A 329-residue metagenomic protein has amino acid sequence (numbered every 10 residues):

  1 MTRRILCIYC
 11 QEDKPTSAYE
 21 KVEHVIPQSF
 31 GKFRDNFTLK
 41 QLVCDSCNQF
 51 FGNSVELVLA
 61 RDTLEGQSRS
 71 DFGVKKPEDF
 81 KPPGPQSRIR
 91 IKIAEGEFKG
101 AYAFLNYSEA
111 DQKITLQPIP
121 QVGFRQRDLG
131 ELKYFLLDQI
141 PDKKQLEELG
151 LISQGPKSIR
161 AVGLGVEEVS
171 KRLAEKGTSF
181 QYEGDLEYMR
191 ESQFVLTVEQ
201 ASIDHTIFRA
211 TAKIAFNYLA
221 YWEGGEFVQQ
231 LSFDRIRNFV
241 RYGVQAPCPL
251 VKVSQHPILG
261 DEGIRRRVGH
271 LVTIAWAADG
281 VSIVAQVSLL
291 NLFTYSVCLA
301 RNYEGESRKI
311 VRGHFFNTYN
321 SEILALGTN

Functional and structural regions predicted by a protein language model:
R4-L6, Y19, Q41: Residues immediately within or flanking Cys/His clusters that coordinate Zn2+ in small zinc-binding modules
C7-C10, C44: Short cysteine-rich clusters marking metal-coordination/redox-active sites
D13-N36: Histidine-centered nuclease catalytic patch
Q28-L42, E65-D79: Short microdomains enriched in Cys/His and/or Lys/Arg
K40-S68: Short Cys/His-centered divalent metal-binding micro-motifs
G84-P120: Short flanking/linker segments adjacent to small metal-binding domains or redox-active Cys/His motifs
L116-F316, A325: C-terminal, charged low-complexity interaction regions
